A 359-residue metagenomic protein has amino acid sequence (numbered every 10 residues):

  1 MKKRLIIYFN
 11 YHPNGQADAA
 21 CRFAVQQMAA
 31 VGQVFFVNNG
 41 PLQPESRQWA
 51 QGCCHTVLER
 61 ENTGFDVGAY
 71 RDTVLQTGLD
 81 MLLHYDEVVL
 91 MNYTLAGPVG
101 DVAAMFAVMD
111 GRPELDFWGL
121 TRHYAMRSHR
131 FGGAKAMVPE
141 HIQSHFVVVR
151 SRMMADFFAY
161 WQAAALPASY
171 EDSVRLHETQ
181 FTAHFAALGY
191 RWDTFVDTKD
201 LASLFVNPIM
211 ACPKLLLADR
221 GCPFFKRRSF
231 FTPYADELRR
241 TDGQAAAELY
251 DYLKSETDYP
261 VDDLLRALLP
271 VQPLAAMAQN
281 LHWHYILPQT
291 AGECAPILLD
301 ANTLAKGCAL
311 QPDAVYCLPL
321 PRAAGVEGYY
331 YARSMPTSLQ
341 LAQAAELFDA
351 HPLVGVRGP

Functional and structural regions predicted by a protein language model:
M1-P359: ER/Golgi luminal nucleotide-sugar-dependent glycosyltransferases, focusing on the catalytic module
